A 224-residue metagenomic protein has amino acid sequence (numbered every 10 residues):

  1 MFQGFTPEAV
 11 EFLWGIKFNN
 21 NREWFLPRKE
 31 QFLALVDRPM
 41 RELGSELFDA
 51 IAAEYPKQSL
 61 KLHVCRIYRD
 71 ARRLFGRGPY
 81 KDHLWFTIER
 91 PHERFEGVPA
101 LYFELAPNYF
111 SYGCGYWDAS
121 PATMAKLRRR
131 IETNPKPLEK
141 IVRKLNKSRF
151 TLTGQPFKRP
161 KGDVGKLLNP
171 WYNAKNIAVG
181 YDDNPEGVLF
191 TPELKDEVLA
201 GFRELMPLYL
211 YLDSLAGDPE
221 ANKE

Functional and structural regions predicted by a protein language model:
M1-G15, G44, I131-E132, K136 (+1 more regions): Long, solvent-exposed, polar/charged low-complexity segments
W14-I67: Active-site acidic/histidine clusters and adjacent loop/turn architecture that either coordinate catalytic ions
K29-V36, Y116, K126-I131, F190-L194: Short histidine-centered catalytic/ligand-binding loop motif
L47, I51, Y55, V142 (+3 more regions): Long, hydrophobic, amphipathic alpha-helical segments used as structural scaffolds
A53-Y80, L84, R149-G162: A short, surface-exposed loop/turn module that caps and links secondary-structure elements
L62, K81, Y109, A174-N176: Sequence-level motif detector for i,i+2 pairs with an aromatic at +2
R72-E132: Aromatic- and glycine-enriched beta-alpha-beta binding-site module
A106-V164: Compact, glycine/acidic-enriched structural inserts
